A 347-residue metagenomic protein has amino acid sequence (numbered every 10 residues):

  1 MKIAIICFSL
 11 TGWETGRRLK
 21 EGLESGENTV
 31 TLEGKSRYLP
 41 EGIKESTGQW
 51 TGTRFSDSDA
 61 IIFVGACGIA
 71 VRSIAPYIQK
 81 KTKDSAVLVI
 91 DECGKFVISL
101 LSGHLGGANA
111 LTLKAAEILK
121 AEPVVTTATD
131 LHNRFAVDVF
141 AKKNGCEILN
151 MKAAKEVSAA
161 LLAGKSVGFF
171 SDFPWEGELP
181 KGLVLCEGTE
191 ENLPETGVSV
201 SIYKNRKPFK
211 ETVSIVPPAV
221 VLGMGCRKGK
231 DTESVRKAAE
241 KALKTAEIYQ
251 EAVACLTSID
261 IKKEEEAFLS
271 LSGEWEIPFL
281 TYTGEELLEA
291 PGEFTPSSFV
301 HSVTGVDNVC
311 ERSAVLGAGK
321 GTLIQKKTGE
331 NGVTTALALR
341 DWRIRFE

Functional and structural regions predicted by a protein language model:
M1-I5: Extreme N-terminal starter segment of soluble prokaryotic enzymes
F8: Glycine-rich Rossmann-fold phosphate-binding loop(s) that bind the pyrophosphate of adenine dinucleotide cofactors
G12-T29, S36-L39, K44-S46, S56 (+6 more regions): Conserved mixed alpha/beta catalytic, RNA-binding, or beta-rich assembly cores of soluble enzyme, regulatory
I43-D59, E293-S302, V309-C310: Glycine-rich, anion-gripping cofactor-binding loops and their flanking helix/strand elements in enzyme active sites
G48, D84-V87, P218, G284-E285 (+1 more regions): A broad, low-specificity signal for short, low-complexity segments enriched in glycine/proline and polar/charged
N109-A115, G145-E156, S270-G284, V306-E311 (+1 more regions): Short, Lys/Arg-enriched charge-dense amphipathic segments
A252-A314, A318-L323, K327-V333: C-terminal non-catalytic interaction/assembly regions of soluble proteins
T334-E347: Charge-patterned, long linear interaction tracts outside catalytic cores
